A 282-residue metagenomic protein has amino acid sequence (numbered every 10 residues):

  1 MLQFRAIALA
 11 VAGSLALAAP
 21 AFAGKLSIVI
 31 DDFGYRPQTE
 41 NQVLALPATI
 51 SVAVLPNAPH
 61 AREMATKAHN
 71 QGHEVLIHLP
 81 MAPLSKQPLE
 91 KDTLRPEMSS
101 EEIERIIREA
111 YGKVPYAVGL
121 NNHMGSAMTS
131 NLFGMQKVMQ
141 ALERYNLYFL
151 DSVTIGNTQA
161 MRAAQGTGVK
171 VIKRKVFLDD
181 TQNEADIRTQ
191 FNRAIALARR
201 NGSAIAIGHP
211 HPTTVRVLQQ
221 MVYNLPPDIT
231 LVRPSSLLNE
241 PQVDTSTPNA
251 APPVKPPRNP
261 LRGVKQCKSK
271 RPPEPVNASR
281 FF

Functional and structural regions predicted by a protein language model:
M1-A8: Bacterial N-terminal signal peptides that target proteins for export
A8-A18: Bacterial N-terminal signal peptides
F22-Q87: Active-site beta->alpha N-cap acidic-glycine motif
K25-S27, T49-A53, G72-L76, V118-N121 (+3 more regions): Structural preference for beta-strand elements that scaffold enzyme active sites
L26-I30, K91-E101, D180-D186: Active-site mouth loops of central-metabolism enzymes
A68-Y116: Substrate-binding cleft of extracellular glycoside hydrolase catalytic domains
S100-N192, L197-R199, H209-T230, S236: Catalytic domains of cell-wall/extracellular-matrix polysaccharide-remodeling enzymes, centered on de-N-acetylation
Y145-T154, P210-F282: C-terminal domain-boundary segment and adjacent tail
